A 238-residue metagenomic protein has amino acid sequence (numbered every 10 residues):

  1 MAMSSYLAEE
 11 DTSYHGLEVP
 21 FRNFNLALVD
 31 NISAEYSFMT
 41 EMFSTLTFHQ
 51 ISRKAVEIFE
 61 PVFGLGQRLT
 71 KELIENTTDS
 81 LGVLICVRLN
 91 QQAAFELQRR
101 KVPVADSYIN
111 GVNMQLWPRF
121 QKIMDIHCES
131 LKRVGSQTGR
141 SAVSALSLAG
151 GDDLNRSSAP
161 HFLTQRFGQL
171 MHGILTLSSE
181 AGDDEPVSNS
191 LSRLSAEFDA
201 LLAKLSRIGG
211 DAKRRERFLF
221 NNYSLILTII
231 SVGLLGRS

Functional and structural regions predicted by a protein language model:
M1-R237: Extended alpha-helical solenoid scaffold regions that build the rod-like backbones of large eukaryotic assemblies
